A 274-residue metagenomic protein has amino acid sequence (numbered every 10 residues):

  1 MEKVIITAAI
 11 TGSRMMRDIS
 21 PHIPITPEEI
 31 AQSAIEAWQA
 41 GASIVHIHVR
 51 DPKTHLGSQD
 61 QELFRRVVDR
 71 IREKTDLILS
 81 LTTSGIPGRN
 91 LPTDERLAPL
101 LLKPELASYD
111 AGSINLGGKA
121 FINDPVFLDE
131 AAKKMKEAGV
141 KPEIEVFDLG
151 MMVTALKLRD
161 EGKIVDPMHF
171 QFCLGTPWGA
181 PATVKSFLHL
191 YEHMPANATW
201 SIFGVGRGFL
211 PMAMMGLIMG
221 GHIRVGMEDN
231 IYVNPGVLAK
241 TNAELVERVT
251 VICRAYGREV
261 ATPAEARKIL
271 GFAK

Functional and structural regions predicted by a protein language model:
M1-H22, S108-N115: N-terminal small/glycine-rich loop or linker at the start of catalytic domains across soluble metabolic enzymes
A8, H55-T83, E130-E137, H189-N197 (+1 more regions): Alpha-helix-loop-beta-strand connector modules within alpha/beta enzyme cores
D18, S43-V67, L116, C173-L174 (+1 more regions): Glycine-rich, proline-tolerant flexible connector loops at the mouths of alpha/beta enzymes
I30, A37, H48, A107 (+4 more regions): Conserved, mostly hydrophobic/aromatic
A42-P52, L79-T83, E145, A266: Short beta-strand segments at enzyme active-site cores
G57-N123: Active-site beta->alpha loop and helix N-cap motifs at the rims of alpha/beta catalytic domains
L106-E228, A239-E244: Catalytic alpha/beta core domains of metabolic enzymes, predominantly
V251-K274: Mid-to-C-terminal alpha-helical segments outside catalytic/metal-binding sites
